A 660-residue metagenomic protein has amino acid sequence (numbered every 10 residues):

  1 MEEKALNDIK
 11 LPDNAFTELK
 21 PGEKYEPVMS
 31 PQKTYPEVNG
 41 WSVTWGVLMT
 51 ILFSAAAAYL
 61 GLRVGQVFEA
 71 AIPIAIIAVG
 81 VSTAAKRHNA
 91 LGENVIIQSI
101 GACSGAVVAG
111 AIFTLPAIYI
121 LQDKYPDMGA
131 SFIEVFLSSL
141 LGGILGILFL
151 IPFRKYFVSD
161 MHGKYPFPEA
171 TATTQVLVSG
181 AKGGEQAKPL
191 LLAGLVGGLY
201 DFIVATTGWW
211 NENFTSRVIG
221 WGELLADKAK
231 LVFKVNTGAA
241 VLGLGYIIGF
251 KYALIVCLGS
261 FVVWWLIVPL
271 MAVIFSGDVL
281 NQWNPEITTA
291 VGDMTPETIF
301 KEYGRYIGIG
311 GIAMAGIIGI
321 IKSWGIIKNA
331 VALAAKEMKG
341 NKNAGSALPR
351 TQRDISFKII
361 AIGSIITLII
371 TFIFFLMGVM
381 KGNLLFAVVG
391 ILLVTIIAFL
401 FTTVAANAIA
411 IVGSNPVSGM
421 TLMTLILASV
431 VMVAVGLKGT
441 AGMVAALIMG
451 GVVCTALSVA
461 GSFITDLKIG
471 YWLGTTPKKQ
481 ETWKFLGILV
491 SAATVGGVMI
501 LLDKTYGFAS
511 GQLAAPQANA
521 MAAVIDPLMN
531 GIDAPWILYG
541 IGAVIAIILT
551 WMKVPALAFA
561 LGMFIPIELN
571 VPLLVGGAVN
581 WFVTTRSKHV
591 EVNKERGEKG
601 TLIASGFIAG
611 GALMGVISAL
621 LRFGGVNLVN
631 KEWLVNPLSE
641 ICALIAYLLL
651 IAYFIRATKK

Functional and structural regions predicted by a protein language model:
M1-K660: Alpha-helical multipass membrane-protein architecture
